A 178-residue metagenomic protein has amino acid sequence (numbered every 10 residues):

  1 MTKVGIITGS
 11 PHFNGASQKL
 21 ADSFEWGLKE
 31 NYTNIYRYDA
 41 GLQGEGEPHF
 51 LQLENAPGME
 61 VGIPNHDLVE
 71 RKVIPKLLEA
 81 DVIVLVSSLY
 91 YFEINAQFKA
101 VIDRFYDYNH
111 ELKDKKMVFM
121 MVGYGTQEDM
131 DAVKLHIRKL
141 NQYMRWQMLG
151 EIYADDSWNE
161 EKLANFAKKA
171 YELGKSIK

Functional and structural regions predicted by a protein language model:
M1-V86, F92-D107, E160, A164 (+1 more regions): N-terminal beta1-alpha1-beta2 submodule of the flavodoxin-like/Rossmannoid cofactor-binding fold
Y32-D39, W146-A154: Short beta-strand elements in bilobed, periplasmic/extracellular small-molecule ligand-binding domains
Y90-Y91, T126: Glycine-rich nucleotide phosphate-binding loop and flanking beta-alpha elements of Rossmann-like dinucleotide-binding
F92-N95, K113, Y153: Generic, ordered loop/turn and secondary-structure boundary motif
N109-E111: Surface-exposed acidic, glycine-flexible loop patches that form ligand/cofactor-binding and adhesion interfaces
K113-E151: Short, glycine-/small-residue-rich phosphate/pyrophosphate-handling segment
D156-W158: Histidine-bearing beta->alpha loop at or near hydrolase active sites
